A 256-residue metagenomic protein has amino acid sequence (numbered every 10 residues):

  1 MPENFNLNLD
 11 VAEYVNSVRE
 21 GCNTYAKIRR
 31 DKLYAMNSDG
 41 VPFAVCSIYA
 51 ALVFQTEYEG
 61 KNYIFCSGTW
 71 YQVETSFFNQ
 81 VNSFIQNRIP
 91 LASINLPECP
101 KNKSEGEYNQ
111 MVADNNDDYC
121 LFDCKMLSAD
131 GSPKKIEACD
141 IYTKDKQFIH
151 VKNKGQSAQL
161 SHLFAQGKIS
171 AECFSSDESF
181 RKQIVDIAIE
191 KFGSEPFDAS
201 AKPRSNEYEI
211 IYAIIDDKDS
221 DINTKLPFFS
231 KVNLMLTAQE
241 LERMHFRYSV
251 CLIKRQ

Functional and structural regions predicted by a protein language model:
M1-C99: Long, charge-dense tracts
C99-E105, M111, N116: Basic/hydrophobic alpha-helical interface regions
A113-C139, F197-K202: Active-site metal-binding core of divalent-cation-utilizing nuclease and nuclease-like domains
D114-C120, E172-S179, Q239-E242: Short helix-loop-beta junction
C139-N153: Conserved catalytic cores of phosphodiester-cleaving nucleases, focusing on short active-site segments
K152-G155, I214-D216: Short, histidine-centered active-site or binding-site loop motifs used for metal coordination, general acid-base
K154-G193: Catalytic cores of nucleic-acid endonucleases
E178-Q256: Extended catalytic cores and adjacent scaffolds of nucleotide/polyanion-binding enzymes
